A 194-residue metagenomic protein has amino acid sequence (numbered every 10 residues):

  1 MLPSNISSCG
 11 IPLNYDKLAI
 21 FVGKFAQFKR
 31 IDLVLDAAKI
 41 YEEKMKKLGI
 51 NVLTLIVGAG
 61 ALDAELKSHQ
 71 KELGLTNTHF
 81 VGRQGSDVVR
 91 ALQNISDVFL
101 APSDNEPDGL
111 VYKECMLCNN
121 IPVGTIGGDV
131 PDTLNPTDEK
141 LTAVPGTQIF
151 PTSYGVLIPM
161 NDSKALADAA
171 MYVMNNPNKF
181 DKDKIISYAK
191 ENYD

Functional and structural regions predicted by a protein language model:
P12-K29, L35-A38: Conserved donor-binding/catalytic core segment of Leloir-type glycosyltransferases
M45, E65-Q84: Nucleotide-activated donor-binding/catalytic signature segment of Leloir-type glycosyltransferases, i.e., the conserved
R83-Q84, A91-S96: Short alpha-helical donor nucleotide-sugar binding micro-motif in glycosyltransferases
R90, D108, K113-L117, G128-N135: Short alpha-helical segment that forms part of, or immediately flanks, the ligand-binding pocket in carbohydrate-active
F99-L100, V123: A short hydrophobic beta-strand element within the catalytic core of glycosyltransferases that build diverse glycans
D104: Aromatic "clamp/platform" in nucleotide-sugar-dependent glycosyltransferases that forms part of the donor/acceptor
P131-Y172: Change "using UDP/GDP/dTDP sugars" to "using nucleotide sugars
N178-D194: A charged, aromatic-enriched C-terminal amphipathic alpha-helix characteristic of glycosyltransferases across folds
